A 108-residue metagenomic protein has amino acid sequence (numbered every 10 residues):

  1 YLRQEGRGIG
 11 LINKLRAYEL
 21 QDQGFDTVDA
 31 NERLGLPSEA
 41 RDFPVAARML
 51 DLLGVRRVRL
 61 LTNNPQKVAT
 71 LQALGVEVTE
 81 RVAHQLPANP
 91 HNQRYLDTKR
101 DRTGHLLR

Functional and structural regions predicted by a protein language model:
Y1-R108: Catalytic domains of riboflavin
